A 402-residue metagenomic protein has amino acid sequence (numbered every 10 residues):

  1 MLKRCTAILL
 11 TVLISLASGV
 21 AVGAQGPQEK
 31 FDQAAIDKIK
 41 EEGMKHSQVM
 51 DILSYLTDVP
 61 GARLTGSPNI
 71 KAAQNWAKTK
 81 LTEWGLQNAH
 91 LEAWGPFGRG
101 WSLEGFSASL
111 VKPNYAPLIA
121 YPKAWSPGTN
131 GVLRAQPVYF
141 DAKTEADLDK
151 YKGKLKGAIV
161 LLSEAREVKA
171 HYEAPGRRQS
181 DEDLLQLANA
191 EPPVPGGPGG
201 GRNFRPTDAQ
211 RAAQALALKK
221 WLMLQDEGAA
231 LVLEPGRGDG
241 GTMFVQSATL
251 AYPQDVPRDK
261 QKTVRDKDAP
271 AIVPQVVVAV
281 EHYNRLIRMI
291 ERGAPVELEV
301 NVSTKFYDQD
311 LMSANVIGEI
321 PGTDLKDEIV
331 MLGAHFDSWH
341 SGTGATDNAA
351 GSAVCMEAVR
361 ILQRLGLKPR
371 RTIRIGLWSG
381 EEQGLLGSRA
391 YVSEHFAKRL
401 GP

Functional and structural regions predicted by a protein language model:
I8-S18: Bacterial N-terminal signal peptides
A24-G26, P193-P206, R211, D239: Disordered, low-complexity segments in secreted/periplasmic proteins that are enriched in proline
G26-A35, S54, D58-G197, P257: Noncatalytic luminal/extracellular "stalk/propeptide" segments of secretory-pathway proteins
D32-A35, K112, P117-A120, A124-K150 (+3 more regions): Soluble metallo-hydrolase cores and metallopeptidase-like ectodomains found primarily in the secretory/periplasmic
I36-G43, V59-N69, A135-D141, D149-K150 (+8 more regions): Second-shell loop/turn segments in exported
D51, V59, I361-L386, P402: Short helix-loop-beta-strand segments that form the rim/entrance of peptidase-like active sites
H171-N189, E234-A279, Q309: Surface-exposed loop and adjacent secondary-structure segments within mature catalytic domains
S393-P402: A glycine-rich helix N-cap at a beta->alpha junction
